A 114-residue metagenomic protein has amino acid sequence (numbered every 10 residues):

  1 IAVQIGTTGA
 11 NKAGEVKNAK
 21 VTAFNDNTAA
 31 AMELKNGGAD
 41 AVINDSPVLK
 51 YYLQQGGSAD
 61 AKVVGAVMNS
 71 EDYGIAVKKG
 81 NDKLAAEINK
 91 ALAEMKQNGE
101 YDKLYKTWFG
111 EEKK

Functional and structural regions predicted by a protein language model:
I1-A31, S46-K50, D82: Bilobed "Venus flytrap"/periplasmic-binding protein-like clamshell domains and structurally analogous long
I1-V3, V42, A76: Short, well-ordered beta-strand segments
T7, G38, I75: Gly/Ser/Thr-rich helix-start
T8-K17, V63-V64, E87-K114: Ligand-binding clefts/hinges and TM-proximal coupling segments of bilobed small-molecule sensing domains
N11-E15, A31, K35, D40-N69: A ligand-binding cleft/hinge motif common to bilobed small-molecule-binding domains
N25, A29, N36-G37, S58 (+5 more regions): Surface-exposed, polar/charged faces of alpha-helical domains in mature secreted/periplasmic/lumenal proteins
K50-K90, F109-K114: Periplasmic-binding protein-like
